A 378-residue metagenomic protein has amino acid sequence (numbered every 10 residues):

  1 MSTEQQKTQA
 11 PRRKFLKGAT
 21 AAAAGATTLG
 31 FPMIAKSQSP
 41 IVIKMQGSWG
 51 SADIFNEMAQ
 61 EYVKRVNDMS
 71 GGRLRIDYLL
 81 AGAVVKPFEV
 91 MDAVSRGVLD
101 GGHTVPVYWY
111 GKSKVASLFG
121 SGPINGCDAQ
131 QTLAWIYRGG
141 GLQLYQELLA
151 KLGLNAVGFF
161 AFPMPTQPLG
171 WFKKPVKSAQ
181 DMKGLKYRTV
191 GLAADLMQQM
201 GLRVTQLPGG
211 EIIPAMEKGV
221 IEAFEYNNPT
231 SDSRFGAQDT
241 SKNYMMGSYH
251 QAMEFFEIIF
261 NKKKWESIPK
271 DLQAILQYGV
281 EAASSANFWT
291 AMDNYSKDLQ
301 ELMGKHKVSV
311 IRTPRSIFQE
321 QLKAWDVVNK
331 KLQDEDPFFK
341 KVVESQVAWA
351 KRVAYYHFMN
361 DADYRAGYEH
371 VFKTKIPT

Functional and structural regions predicted by a protein language model:
S2, T8-T132, E147-T378: N-terminal secretory/targeting leader peptides
Q143-L144: Short, solvent-exposed helix-to-loop capping segments enriched in aromatics
